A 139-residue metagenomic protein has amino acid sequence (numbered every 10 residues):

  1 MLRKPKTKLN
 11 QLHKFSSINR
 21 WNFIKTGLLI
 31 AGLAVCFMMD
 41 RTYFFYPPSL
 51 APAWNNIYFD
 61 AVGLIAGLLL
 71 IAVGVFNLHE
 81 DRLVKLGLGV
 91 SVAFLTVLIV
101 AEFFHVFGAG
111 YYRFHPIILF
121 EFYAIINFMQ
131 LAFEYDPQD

Functional and structural regions predicted by a protein language model:
M1-A31: Cytosolic juxtamembrane helix and N-cap/initiation of the first transmembrane helix
L12-I18, P47-L50, F76-V84: Membrane-interface helix-boundary motifs at transmembrane edges
R20-G27, E80-V90: Membrane-interfacial loop-to-transmembrane alpha-helix junctions, especially the N-terminal start
W21-T26, P47-I65: A loop-to-helix transmembrane entry motif
A34-F37, V92-H105, A124-M129: Hydrophobic alpha-helical transmembrane segments and adjacent interfacial helices in integral membrane proteins
F37, G63-N77: Canonical alpha-helical transmembrane segments
L78, R82, G89, L95-I117: Membrane-helix boundary connector in multi-pass membrane proteins
F122-D139: Membrane-water interface at the C-terminal end of transmembrane alpha helices
